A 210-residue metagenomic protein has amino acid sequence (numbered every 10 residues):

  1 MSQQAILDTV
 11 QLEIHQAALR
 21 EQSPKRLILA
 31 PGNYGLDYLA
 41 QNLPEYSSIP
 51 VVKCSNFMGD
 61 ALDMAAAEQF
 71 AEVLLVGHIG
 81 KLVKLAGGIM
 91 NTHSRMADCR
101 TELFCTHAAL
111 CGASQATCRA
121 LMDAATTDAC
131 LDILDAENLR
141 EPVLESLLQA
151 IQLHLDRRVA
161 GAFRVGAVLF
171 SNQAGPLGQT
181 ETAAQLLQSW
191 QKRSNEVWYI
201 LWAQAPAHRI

Functional and structural regions predicted by a protein language model:
M1-A71, K81-L82, A86-I210: N-terminal loops that bind phosphate or other acidic moieties and the adjacent beta-alpha structural core
